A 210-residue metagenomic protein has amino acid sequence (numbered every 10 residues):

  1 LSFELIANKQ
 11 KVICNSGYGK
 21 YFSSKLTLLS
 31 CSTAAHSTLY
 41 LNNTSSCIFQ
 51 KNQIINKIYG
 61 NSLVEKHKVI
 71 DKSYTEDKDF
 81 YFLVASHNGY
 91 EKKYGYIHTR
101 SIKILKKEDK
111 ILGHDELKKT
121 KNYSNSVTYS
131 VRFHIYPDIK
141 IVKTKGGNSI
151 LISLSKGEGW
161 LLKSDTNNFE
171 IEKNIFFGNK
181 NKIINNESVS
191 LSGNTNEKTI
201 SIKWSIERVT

Functional and structural regions predicted by a protein language model:
L1-Y129, I135-K140: Catalytic and substrate-binding regions of extracellular carbohydrate-active enzymes, especially polysaccharide lyases
Y40, S153, K203-E207: Short, well-ordered beta-strand micro-motif
S46, N52, N61, K78-D79 (+4 more regions): Intrinsic-disorder/low-complexity loop/linker signature
C47, Y90-I97, Y123-N125, K156-S164 (+3 more regions): Short, surface-exposed beta-strand/loop "edge" segments at domain boundaries and coil↔beta transitions
K68-F82, K103-E108, V142-S149, L154-S155 (+2 more regions): Short, ordered beta-strand-loop transition motifs
N125-F176: Polysaccharide-binding surfaces and accessory modules of carbohydrate-active proteins
D165-T210: Beta-strand-rich recognition/accessory modules
